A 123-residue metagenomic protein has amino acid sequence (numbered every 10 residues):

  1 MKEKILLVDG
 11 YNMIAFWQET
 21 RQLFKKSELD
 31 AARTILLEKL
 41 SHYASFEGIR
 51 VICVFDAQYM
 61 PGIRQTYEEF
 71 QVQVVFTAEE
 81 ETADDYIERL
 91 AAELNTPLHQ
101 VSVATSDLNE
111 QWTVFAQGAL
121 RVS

Functional and structural regions predicted by a protein language model:
E3-V8, N12-S123: Nuclease catalytic cores that cleave nucleic-acid phosphodiester bonds, predominantly acidic two-metal-ion
